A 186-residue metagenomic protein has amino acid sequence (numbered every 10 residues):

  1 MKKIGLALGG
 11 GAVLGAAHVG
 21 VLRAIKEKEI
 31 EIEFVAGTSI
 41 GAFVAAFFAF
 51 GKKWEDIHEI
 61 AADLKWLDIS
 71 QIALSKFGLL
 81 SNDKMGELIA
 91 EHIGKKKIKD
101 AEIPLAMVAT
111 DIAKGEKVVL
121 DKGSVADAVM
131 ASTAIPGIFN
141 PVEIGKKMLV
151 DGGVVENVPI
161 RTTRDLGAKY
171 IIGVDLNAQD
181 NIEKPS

Functional and structural regions predicted by a protein language model:
M1-T38, F43-S186: Patatin-like phospholipase
